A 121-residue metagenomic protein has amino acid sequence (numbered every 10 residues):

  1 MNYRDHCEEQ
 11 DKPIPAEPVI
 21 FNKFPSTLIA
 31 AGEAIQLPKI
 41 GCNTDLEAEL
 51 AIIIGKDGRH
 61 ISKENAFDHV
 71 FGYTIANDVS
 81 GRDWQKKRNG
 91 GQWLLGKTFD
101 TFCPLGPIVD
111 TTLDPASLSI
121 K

Functional and structural regions predicted by a protein language model:
M1-K121: Active-site microenvironments in enzyme catalytic cores
